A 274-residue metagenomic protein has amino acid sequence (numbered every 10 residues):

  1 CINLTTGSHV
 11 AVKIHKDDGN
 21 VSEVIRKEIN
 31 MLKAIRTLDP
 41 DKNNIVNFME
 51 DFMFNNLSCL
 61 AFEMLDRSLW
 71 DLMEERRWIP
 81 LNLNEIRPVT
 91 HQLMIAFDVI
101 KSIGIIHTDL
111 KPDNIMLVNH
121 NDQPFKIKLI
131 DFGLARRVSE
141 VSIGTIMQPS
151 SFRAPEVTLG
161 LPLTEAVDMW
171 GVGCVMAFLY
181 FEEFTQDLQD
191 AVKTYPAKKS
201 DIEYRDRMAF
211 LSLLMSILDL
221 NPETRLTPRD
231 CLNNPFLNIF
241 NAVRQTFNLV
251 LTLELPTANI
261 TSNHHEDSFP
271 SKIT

Functional and structural regions predicted by a protein language model:
C1-K16: Glycine-rich ATP phosphate-binding loop
I14-D41: Conserved N-lobe beta3->alphaC-helix segment of eukaryotic protein kinase catalytic domains
D39-E50: Conserved HxN/HPN-centered segment at the entrance to the catalytic loop of eukaryotic protein kinase-like domains
F54-E63, W70-D71: A conserved loop-to-beta-strand element in the N-lobe of protein kinase catalytic cores that borders the ATP-binding
V89-T90: Activation segment signature within eukaryotic-like protein kinase domains
K101-N119: Catalytic-loop of the protein kinase fold
E183-L213: C-terminal lobe substrate-recognition/regulatory segment of protein kinase catalytic domains
T224-T261: Regulatory extensions flanking the kinase catalytic core
